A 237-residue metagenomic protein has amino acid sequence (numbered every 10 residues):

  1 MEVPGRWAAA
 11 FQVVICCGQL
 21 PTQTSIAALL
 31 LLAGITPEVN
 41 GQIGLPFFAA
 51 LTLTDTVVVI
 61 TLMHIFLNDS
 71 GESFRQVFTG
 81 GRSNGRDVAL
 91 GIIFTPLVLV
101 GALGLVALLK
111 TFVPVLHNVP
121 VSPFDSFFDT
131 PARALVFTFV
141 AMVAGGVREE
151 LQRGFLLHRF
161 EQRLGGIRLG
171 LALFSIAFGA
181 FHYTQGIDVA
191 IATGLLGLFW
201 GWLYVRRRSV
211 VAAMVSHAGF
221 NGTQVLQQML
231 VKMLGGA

Functional and structural regions predicted by a protein language model:
M1-Q76, G80, G85-R86, V225-A237: N-terminal, membrane-interfacial amphipathic/helix-forming hydrophobic leader that caps and precedes the first
P4-Q12, G44-T52, R86-G91, R133-F137 (+3 more regions): Residue-level signature of transmembrane alpha-helical entry/exit and packing/kink sites in multi-pass membrane
Q12-L20, T24, T52, T56 (+7 more regions): Alpha-helical transmembrane spans of integral membrane proteins, capturing the lipid-embedded, hydrophobic core of TM
Q23-L31, E72, L103-A107, E149 (+2 more regions): Short helix-terminus and kink motifs of transmembrane alpha helices, predominantly at the cytoplasmic interface
L31-F48, G71-A144, Q162, L234-A237: Juxtamembrane helix-loop-helix connectors linking adjacent transmembrane helices in multi-pass membrane enzymes
V100-L103, V115-A237: Transmembrane helix-loop-helix hairpins at the membrane interface of multi-pass integral membrane proteins
